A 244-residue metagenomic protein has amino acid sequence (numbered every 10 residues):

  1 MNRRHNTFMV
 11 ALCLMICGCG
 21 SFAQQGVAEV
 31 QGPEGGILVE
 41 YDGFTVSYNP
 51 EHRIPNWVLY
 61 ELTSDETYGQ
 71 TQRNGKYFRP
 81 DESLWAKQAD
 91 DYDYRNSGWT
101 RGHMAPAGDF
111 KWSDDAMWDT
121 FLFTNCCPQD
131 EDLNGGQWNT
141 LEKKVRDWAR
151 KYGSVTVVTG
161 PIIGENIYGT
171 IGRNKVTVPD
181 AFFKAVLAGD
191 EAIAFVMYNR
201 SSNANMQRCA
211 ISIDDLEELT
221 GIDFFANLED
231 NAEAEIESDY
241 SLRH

Functional and structural regions predicted by a protein language model:
M1-M9: Bacterial N-terminal signal peptides that target proteins for export
M9-G18: Bacterial N-terminal signal peptides
G18-H244: Domain-level detector for secreted/extracellular nuclease and nuclease-toxin modules, and for the ENPP-like C-terminal
